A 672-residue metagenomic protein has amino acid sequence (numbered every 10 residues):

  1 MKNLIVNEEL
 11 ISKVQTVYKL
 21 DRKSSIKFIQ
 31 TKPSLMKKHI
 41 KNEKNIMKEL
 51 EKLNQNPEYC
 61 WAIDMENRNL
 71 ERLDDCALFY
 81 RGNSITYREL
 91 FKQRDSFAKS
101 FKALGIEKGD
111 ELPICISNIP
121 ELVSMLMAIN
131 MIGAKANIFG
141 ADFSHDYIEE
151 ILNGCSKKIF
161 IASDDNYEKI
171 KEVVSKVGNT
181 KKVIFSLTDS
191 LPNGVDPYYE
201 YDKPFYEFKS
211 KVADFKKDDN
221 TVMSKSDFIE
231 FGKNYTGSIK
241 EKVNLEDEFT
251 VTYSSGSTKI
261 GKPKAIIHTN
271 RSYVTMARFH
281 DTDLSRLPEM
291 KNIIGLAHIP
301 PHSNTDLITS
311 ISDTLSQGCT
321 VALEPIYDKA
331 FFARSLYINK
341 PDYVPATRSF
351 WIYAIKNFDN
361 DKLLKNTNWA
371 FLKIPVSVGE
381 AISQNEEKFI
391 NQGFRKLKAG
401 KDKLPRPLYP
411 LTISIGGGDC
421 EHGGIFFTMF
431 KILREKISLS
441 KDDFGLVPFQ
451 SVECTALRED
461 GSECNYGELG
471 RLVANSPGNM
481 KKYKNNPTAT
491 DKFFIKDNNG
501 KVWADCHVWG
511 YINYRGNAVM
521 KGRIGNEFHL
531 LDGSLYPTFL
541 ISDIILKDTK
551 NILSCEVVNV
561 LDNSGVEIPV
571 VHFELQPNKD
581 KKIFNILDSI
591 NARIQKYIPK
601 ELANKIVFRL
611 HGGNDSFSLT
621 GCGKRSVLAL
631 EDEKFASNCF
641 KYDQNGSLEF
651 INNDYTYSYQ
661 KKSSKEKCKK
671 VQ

Functional and structural regions predicted by a protein language model:
Y80-S84, K99-F143, L296-P301: Conserved AMP-binding/adenylate-forming
T86-R88, K240, F249-R278: Conserved AMP-binding A3 loop
F91-F97, I229-N234, L245, K264-L287: Conserved structural elements of the adenylate-forming
F143, F160-A162, V344, S476 (+3 more regions): AMP-binding/adenylate-forming catalytic core of the ANL superfamily
F215-M223, D342-P345, N357-S438, E453 (+1 more regions): Gly/Ser/Thr-rich phosphate-binding loop
V274-I294, H302-P345, N357-F358: Conserved AMP-binding/adenylation subdomain of ANL enzymes
I432-K436, L446-S451, S462-K496, G516-A518 (+3 more regions): Conserved ATP/PPi-binding loop(s) of AMP-dependent carboxylate-activating enzymes
E556-L561, V570-H572, N591-Q672: Conserved C-terminal "lid"/linker of ANL adenylate-forming enzymes
